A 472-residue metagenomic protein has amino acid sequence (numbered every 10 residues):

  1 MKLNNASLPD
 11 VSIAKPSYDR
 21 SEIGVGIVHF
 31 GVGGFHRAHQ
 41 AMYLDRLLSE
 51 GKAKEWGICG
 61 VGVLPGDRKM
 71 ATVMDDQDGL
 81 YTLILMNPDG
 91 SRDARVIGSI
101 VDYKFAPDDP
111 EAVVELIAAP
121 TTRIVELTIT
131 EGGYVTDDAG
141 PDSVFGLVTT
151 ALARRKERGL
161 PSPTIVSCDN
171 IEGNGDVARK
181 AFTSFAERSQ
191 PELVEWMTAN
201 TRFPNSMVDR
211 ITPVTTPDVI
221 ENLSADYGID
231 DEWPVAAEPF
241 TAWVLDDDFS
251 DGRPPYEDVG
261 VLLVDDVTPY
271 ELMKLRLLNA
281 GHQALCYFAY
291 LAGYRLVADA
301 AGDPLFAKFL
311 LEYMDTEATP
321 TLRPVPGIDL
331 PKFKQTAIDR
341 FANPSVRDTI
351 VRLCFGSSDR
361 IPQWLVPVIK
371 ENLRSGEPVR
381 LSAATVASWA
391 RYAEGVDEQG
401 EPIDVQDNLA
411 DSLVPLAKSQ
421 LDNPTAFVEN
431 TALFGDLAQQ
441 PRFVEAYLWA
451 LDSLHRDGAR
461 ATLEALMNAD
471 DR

Functional and structural regions predicted by a protein language model:
M1-R472: Substrate/ligand-engaging "lid" and interaction regions
